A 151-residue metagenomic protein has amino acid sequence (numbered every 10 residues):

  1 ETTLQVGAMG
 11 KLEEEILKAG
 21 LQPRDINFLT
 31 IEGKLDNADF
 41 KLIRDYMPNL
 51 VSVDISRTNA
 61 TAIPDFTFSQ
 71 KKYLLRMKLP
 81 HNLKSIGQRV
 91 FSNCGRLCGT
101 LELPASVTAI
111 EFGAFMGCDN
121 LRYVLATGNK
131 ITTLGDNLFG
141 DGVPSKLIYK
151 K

Functional and structural regions predicted by a protein language model:
E1-L17: Boundary/junction segments of secreted and surface-exposed precursor proteins
T2-G7, I26-L35, N49-A62, K72-S85 (+3 more regions): Structural signature of tandem-repeat unit edges
I16-Q22, L42-Y46, T67-S69: Leucine-rich repeat
L21-P23, D45-M47, M116, F139-D141: A generic structural signal for short, solvent-exposed coil/turn residues that cap or connect secondary-structure
K41-D45, D65-T67, G135-G142: Short, aromatic/basic amphipathic alpha-helical patches
F66-T67, G87-V90, E111-M116, D136-L138: Consensus positions within tandem repeat domains that build extended binding/scaffold surfaces
